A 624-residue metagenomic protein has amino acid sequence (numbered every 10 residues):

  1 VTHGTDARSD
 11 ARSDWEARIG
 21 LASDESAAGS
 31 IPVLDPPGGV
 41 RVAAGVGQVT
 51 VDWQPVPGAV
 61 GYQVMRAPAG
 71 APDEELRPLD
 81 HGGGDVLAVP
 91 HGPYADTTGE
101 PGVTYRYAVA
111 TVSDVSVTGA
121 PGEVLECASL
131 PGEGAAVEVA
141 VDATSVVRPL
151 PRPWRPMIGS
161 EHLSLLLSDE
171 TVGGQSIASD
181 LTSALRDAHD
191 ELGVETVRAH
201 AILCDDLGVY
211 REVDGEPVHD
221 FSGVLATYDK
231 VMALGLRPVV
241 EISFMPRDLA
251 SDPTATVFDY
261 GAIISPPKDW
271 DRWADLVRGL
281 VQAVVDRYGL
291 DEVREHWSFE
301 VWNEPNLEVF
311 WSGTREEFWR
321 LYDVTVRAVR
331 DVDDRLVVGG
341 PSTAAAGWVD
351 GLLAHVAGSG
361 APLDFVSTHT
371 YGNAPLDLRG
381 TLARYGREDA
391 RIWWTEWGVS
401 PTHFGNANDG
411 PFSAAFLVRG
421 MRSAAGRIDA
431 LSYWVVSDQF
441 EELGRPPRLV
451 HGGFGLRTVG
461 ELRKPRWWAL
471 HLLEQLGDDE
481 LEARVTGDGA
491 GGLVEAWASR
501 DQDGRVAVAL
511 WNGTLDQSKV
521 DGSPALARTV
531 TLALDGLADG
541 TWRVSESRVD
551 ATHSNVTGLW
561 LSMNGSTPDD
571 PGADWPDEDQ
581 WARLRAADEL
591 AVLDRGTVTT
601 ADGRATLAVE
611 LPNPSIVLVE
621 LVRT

Functional and structural regions predicted by a protein language model:
R18-G29, V112-E133: Extracellular fibronectin type III
G47-A59: Conserved aromatic anchor
Q63-G102, V115-P121: Recognizes extended acidic, P/S/T-rich segments that occur within or adjacent to Ig-like beta-sandwich modules
H189-D364, T368-P375, G380: Substrate-binding cleft and catalytic face of glycoside hydrolase catalytic domains, especially the flexible beta-alpha
F365-D479, R500-Q502, G522-A538: Catalytic-core region of carbohydrate-active enzymes that cleave or remodel glycosidic bonds
G489-G540, S545-G565, P614-L618: Carbohydrate-binding surface patches
